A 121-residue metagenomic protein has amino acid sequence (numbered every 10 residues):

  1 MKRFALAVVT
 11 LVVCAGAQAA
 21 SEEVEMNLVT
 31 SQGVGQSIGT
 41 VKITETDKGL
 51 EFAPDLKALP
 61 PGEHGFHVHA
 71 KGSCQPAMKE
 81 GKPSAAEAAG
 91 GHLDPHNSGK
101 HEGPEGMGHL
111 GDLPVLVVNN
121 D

Functional and structural regions predicted by a protein language model:
F4, V9, Q18-D121: N-terminal leader/targeting pre-sequences
